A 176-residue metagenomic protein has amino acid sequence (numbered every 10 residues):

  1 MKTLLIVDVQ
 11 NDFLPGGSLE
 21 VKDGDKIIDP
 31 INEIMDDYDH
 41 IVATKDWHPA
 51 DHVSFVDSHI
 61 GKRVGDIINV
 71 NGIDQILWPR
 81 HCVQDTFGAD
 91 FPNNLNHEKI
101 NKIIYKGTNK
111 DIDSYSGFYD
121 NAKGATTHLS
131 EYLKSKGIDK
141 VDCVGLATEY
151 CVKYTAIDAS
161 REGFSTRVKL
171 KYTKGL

Functional and structural regions predicted by a protein language model:
M1-L4: Extreme N-terminal starter segment of soluble prokaryotic enzymes
V7, K45, L170: Active-site flanking residues adjacent to catalytic metal/cofactor-binding acidic residues
D8-F13: Short polar catalytic/cofactor-binding loops
L14, V21-K22, D51, S58: Active-site loop-to-helix "anion-binding N-cap" substructures in soluble metabolic enzymes
P15-G24, G117-N121: Short glycine-enriched, charge-decorated loop/helix-capping segments at active-site entrances that position
D29-K140: Active-site alpha/beta core segments
I31-I34, Y150-G163: Histidine-anchored nucleotide/phosphate-binding helix
D142-G145, F164-L176: A short glycine-rich beta-strand->turn/loop micro-motif centered on a GG-aromatic cluster
